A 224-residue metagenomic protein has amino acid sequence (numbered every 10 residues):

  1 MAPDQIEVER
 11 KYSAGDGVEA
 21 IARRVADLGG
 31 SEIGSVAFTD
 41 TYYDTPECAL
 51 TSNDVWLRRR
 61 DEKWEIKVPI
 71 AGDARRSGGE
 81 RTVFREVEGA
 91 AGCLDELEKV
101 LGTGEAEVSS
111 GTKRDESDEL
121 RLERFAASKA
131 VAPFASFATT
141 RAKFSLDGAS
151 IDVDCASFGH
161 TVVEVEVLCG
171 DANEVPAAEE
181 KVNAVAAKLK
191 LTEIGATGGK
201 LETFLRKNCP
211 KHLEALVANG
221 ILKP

Functional and structural regions predicted by a protein language model:
M1-Q5, G15, A22, A26-S35 (+2 more regions): Charged surface patches that recognize polyanionic ligands
A2-E9, D16, W56-I70, F137-S150 (+2 more regions): Long, contiguous binding/interaction regions
E7-E9, E80, E86-E88, E164-E166 (+1 more regions): Acidic-residue sensor for enzyme active/binding pockets
G17, E47-C48, G89, A149 (+1 more regions): Short linear sequence elements within intrinsically disordered, low-complexity coil regions
S35, D171-P224: Acidic/polar low-complexity flexible segments
S35-E47: A cross-kingdom feature marking solvent-exposed beta-strand/loop segments within repeated, beta-rich binding/scaffold
T45, D54, A130-A132, S150-C155: Catalytic micro-motifs at enzyme active sites that drive phosphoryl/nucleotidyl and oxygen chemistry
